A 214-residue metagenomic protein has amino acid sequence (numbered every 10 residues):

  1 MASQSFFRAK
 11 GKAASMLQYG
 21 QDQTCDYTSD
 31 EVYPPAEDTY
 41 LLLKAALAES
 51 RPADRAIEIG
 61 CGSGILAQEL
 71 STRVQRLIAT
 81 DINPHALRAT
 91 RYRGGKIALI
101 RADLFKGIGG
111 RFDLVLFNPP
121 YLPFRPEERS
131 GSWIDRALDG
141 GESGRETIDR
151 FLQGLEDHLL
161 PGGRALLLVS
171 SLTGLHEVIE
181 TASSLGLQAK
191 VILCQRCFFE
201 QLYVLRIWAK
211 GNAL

Functional and structural regions predicted by a protein language model:
A2-L214: Auxiliary N-terminal substrate/complex-recognition segments of SAM-dependent methyltransferases
